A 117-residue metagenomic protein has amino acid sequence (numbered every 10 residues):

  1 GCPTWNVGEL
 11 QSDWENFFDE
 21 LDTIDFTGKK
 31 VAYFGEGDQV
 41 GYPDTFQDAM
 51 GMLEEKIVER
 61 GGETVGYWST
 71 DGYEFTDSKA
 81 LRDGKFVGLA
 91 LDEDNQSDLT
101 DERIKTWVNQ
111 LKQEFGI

Functional and structural regions predicted by a protein language model:
G1-I117: FMN-binding flavodoxin-like domain, especially the glycine-rich phosphate-binding loop
